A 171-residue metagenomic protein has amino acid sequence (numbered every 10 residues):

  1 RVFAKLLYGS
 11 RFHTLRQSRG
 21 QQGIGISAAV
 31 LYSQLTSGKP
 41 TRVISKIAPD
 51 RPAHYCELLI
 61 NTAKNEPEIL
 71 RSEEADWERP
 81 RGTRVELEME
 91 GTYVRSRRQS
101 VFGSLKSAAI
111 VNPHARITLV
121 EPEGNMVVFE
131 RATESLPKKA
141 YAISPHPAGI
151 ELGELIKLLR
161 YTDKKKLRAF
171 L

Functional and structural regions predicted by a protein language model:
R1-A148: GHKL-type ATPase core
H146-L171: Extended, structured, electrostatic nucleic-acid-contact surfaces
